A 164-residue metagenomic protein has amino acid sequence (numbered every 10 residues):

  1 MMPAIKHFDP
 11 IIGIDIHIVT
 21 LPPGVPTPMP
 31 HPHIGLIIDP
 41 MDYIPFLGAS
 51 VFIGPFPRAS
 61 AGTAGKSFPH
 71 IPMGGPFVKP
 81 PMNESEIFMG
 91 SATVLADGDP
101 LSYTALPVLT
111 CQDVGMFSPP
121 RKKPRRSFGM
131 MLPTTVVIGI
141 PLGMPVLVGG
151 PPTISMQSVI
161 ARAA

Functional and structural regions predicted by a protein language model:
M1-A164: Intrinsically disordered, low-complexity proline/glycine-rich segments
